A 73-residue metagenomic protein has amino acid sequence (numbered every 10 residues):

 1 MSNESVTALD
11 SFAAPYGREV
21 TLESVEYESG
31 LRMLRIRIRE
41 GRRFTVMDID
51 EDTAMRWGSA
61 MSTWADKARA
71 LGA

Functional and structural regions predicted by a protein language model:
M1-A73: Positively charged, low-complexity terminal tracts and the immediately adjacent first secondary-structure elements
